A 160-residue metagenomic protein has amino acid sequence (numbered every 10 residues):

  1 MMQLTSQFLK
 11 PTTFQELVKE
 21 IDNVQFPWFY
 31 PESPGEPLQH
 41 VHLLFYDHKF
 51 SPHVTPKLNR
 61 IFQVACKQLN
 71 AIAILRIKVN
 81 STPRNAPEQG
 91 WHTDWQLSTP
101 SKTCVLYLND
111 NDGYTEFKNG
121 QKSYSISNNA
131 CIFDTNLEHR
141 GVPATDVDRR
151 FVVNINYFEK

Functional and structural regions predicted by a protein language model:
M1-I72, T82: Non-heme Fe(II)/2-oxoglutarate
Q3, Q25, E116, I155-K160: Double-stranded beta-helix
I74-W95, T99: Internal catalytic-core helix/loop-beta-alpha segment that presents or stabilizes conserved functional determinants
E88-W91, T99, Y107-I126: A short beta-strand-loop-beta hairpin characteristic of the jelly-roll/cupin
G90-H92, E138-D146: Short beta-strand His + acidic residue motifs that chelate non-heme Fe in jelly-roll/DSBH and cupin folds
C104-L106, V147-K160: A short hydrophobic beta-strand segment most commonly corresponding to one strand of the jelly-roll/cupin
S123-R140: Conserved metal-binding segment of the jelly-roll/cupin
